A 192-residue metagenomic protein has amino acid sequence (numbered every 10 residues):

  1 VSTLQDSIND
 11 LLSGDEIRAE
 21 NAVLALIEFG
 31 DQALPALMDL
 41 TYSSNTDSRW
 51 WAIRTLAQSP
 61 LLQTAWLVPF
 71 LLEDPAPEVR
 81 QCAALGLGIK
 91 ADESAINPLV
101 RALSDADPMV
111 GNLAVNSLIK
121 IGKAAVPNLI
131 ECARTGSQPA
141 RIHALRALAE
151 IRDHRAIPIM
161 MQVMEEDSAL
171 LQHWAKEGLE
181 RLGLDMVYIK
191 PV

Functional and structural regions predicted by a protein language model:
V1-D10, G30-Y42, L61-E73, D92-S104 (+3 more regions): Amphipathic alpha-helical scaffolding segments comprising HEAT/armadillo-like alpha-solenoid repeats
N9-F29: Alpha-helical segment of the N-proximal tetratricopeptide repeat
G14-D15, S44-N45, P75-A76, A106-D107 (+2 more regions): Short inter-helical turns and helix N-cap capping residues of alpha-solenoid HEAT/ARM repeat scaffolds
N21-A22, A52, A83, A114 (+2 more regions): Conserved hydrophobic register position within alpha-solenoid helical repeats
A25-E28, T55, G86, S117-K120 (+3 more regions): Core register positions within helices of long alpha-helical scaffolds
T46, W66-P69, P77, C82-L85 (+3 more regions): Alpha-helical adaptor scaffolds
